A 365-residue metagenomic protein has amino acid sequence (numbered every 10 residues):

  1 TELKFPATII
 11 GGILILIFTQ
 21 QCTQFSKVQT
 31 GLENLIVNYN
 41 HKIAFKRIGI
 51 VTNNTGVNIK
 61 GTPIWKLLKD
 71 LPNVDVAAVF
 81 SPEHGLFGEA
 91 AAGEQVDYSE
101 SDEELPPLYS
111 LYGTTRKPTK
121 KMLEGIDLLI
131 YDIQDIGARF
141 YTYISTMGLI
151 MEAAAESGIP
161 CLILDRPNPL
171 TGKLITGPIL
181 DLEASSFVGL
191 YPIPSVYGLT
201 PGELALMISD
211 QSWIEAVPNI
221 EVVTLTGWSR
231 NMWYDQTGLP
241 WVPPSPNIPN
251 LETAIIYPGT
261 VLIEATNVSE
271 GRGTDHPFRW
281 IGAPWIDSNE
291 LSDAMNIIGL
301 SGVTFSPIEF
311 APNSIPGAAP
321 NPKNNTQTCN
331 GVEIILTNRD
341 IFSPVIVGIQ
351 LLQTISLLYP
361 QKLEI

Functional and structural regions predicted by a protein language model:
A7-I10, L16-Q29: Bacterial Sec-dependent signal peptides at the C-terminal "C-region" and cleavage site
D75-E83, L164: Short internal beta-strands
G88-A92, L162-A184: Glycine-rich, charge-decorated loop segments at or immediately adjacent to ligand/cofactor-binding or catalytic sites
V96-I126, A138: Glycine-rich oxoanion-binding loops at beta->alpha junctions
D135-M147: Glycine/threonine-rich flexible loop motifs
S185-Y257: Conserved anion/nucleotide-ligand pocket segment
W228-N313: Glycine-rich, aromatic-lined ligand/substrate-binding cores of catalytic and carbohydrate-binding domains
I281-I365: Conserved functional hotspot residues or short segments at active or partner-binding sites across diverse domains
